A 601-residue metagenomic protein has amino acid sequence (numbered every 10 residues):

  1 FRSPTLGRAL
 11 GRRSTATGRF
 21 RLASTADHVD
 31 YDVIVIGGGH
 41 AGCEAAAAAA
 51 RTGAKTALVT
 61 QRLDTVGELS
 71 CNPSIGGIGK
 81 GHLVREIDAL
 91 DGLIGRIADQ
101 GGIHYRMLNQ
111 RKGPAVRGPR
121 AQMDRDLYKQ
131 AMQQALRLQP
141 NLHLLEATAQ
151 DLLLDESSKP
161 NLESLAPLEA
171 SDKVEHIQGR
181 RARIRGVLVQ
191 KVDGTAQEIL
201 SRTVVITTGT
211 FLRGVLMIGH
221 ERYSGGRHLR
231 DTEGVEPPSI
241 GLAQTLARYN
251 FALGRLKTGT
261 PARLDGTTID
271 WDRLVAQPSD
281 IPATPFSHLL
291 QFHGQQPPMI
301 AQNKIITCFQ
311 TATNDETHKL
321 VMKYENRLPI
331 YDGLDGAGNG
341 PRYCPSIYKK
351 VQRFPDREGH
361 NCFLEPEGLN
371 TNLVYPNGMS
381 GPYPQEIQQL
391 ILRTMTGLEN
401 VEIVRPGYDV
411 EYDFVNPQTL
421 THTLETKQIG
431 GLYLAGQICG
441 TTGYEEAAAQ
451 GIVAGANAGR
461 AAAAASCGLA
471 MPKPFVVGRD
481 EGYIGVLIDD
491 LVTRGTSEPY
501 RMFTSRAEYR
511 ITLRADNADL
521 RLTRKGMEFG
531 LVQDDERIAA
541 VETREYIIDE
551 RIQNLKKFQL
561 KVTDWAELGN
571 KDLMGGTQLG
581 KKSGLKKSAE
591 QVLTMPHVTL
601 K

Functional and structural regions predicted by a protein language model:
F1-D27: N-terminal mitochondrial targeting presequence
D27-A41: Beta1/beta-strand and adjacent pyrophosphate-binding region of the FAD-binding site in flavoprotein oxidoreductases
V29-Y31, K191-T203: Core beta-strand elements of the Rossmann-like FAD/NAD(P) dinucleotide-binding domain in flavoenzyme oxidoreductases
A47-N161, L165-P167, D172-E175, G179-A182 (+4 more regions): Conserved N-terminal/central alpha/beta ligand/cofactor-binding core
I87, A447-F475: Internal hydrophobic alpha-helix adjacent to the cofactor/substrate pocket in enzyme cavities
I281-L334, E358-Y408: Conserved FAD/dinucleotide-binding core of flavoprotein oxidoreductases
F363, L369, Y375-C439, V476-D489: A glycine-rich dinucleotide-binding beta-alpha-beta segment and adjacent secondary-structure elements that constitute
R506, T523-E528, V532-K601: Extended, charge-enriched "interface" segments that sit outside catalytic cores
